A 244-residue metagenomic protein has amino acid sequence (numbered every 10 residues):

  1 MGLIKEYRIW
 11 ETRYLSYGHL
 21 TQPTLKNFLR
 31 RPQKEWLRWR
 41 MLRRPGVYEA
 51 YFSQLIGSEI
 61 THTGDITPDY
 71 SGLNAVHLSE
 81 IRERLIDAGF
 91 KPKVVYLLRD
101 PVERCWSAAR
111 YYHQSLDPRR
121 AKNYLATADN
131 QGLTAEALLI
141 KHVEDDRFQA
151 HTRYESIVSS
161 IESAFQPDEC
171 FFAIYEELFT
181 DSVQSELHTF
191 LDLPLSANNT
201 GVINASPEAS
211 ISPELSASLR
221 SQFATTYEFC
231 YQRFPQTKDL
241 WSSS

Functional and structural regions predicted by a protein language model:
M1, Y17, R84, A88 (+6 more regions): Phosphate/oxyanion-binding loops and surfaces in catalytic or ligand/nucleic-acid-binding neighborhoods
M1-T67, S107, Q114-A128, E136: PAPS-dependent sulfotransferase catalytic core
K5, V95-P101, A137-L139, R147 (+2 more regions): The conserved 3'-phosphoadenosine-5'-phosphosulfate
I9-E11, Y70-A75, P101-S107, H113-Q114 (+2 more regions): Short catalytic/ligand-binding loop motif for oxyanion handling, primarily in non-cytosolic enzymes, centered on
L37-R43, Y70-V76, Q149, E176-D181: Acidic-and-aromatic substrate-binding clefts and catalytic sites of carbohydrate-active enzymes
P45-F52, L78-R82, V158-S159, Y227: Generic structural signal for well-ordered alpha-helices, preferentially at hydrophobic/aromatic core positions
E59-T61, G89-P92, P167: A general structural motif
L73-V95: ATP-dependent NMP and nucleoside kinases share a basic, alpha-helical "lid"
